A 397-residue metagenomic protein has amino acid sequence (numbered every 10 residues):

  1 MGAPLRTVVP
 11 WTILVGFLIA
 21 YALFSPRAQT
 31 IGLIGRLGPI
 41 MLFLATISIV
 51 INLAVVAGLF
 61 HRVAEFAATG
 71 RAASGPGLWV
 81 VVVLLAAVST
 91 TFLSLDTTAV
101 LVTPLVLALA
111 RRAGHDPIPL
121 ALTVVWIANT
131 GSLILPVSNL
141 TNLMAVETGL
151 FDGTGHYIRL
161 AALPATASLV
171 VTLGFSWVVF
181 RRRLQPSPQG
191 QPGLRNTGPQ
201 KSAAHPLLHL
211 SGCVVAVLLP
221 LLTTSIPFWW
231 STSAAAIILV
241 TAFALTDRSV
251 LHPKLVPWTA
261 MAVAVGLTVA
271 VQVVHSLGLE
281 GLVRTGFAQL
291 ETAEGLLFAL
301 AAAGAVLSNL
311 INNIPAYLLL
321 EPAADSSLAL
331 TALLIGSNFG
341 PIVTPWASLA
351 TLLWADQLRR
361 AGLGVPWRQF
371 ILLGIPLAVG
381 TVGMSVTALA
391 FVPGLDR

Functional and structural regions predicted by a protein language model:
G2-S25, R36-I49, L207-V217, I226-A244 (+1 more regions): Hydrophobic mid-bilayer segments of alpha-helices in multi-pass membrane transport proteins, especially secondary
G2-V8, Q29-I40, D152-P164, S202-A204 (+5 more regions): Interfacial loop-to-helix junctions that mark the boundaries of transmembrane helices in multi-pass membrane
R27, I31-P117, W258-A260, A264-S326: Membrane-embedded alpha-helical segments and adjacent helix-loop junctions characteristic of multi-pass solute
R36-S48, H156-G174, A329-T344: Alpha-helical transmembrane segments
A45, G155-S202, L349-R397: Juxtamembrane and boundary regions of transmembrane helices in multi-pass small-molecule transporters and channels
A73-V81, R112-V124, F151-A162, S327-N338 (+1 more regions): Membrane-interface alpha-helices at helix entry/exit sites of multi-pass transporters
T90-V100, P117-F151, L173, S308-L318 (+1 more regions): Alpha-helical transmembrane segments and, especially, the helix-loop junctions at the ends of these helices
L169-D247: Long, contiguous bundles of hydrophobic transmembrane helices that form the permeation core of multi-pass
